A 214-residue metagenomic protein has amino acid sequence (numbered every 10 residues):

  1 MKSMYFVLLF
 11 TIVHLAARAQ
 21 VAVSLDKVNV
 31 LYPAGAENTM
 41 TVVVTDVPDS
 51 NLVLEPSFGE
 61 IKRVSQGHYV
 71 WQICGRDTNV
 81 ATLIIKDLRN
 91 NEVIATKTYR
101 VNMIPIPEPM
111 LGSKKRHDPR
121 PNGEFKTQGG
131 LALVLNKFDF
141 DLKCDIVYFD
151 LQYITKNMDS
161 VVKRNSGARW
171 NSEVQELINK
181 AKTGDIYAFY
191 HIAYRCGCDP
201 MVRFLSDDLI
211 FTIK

Functional and structural regions predicted by a protein language model:
M1-A22: Bacterial Sec-dependent N-terminal signal peptides
Q20-L25, P107-M110: Proline-enriched interdomain boundary motifs that mark the N-terminal boundary and often initiate the first structured
N29-A36, D118-T127: Short, solvent-exposed loop/linker segments at the N-terminal edge of repeated beta-sheet extracellular domains
P33, P56-H68, N157-I178: Low-complexity "stalk/linker" and mucin-like segments enriched in Ser/Thr/Pro/Ala/Gly
T41-V47, A132-D141, I154: Acidic, Ser/Thr
D46-I61, K143-K163: Change to "...patches in solvent-exposed regions of secreted, membrane-anchored, or virion-exposed structural
V53-L54, D77-T98, G184-G197: Short, aromatic- and glycine-rich surface loops/edge beta-strands on solvent-exposed regions
V93-E108, D199-K214: Short beta-strand elements
